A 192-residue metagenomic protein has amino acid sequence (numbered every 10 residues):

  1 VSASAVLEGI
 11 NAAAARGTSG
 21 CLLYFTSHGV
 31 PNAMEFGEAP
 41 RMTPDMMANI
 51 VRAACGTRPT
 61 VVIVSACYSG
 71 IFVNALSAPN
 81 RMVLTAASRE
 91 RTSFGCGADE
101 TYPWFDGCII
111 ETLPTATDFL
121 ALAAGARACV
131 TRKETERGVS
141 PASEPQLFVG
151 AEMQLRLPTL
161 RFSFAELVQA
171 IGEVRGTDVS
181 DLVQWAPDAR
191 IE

Functional and structural regions predicted by a protein language model:
V1, Y24-H28, G37-E38, I63-Y68 (+1 more regions): Active-site-proximal beta-strand/loop segments in catalytic clefts of secreted hydrolases
V1-T18: Functional beta-strand-loop-alpha-helix junction segments that form "active/interaction loops" within catalytic
V1-V6, A39-T43, T101-Y102: Phosphate/oxyanion-binding active-site loops and adjacent basic polyanion-contact surfaces
E8-I10, A48-N49, Y68-I71: Alpha-helical scaffolding within the catalytic cores of extracellular/periplasmic polymer-degrading hydrolases
R16-T18, F25-G56, V174-T177: A short, glycine/acidic-enriched catalytic loop
S19-C21, R58-T60, N80: Envelope-exposed proteins and targeting segments
V61-L157: Active-site-proximal C-terminal subdomain of hydrolase catalytic domains
R132-E192: Disordered regulatory segments flanking catalytic cores
